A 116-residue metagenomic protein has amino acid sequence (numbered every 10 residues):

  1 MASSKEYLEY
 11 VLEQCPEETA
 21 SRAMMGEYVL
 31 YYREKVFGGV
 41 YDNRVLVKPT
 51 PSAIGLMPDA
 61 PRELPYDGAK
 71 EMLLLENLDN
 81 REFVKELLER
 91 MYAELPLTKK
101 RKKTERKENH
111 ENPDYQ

Functional and structural regions predicted by a protein language model:
M1-Q116: Charge-dense, helix-prone N-terminal extensions
